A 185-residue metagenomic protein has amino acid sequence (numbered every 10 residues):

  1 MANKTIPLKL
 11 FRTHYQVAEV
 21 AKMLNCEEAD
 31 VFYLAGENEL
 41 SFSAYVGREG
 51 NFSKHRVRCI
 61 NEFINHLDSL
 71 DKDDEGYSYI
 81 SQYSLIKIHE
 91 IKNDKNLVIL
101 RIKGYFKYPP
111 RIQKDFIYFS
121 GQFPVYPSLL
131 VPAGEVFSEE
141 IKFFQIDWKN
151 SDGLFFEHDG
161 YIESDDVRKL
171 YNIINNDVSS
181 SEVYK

Functional and structural regions predicted by a protein language model:
A2-K185: Intrinsically disordered, low-complexity regulatory/linker segments
